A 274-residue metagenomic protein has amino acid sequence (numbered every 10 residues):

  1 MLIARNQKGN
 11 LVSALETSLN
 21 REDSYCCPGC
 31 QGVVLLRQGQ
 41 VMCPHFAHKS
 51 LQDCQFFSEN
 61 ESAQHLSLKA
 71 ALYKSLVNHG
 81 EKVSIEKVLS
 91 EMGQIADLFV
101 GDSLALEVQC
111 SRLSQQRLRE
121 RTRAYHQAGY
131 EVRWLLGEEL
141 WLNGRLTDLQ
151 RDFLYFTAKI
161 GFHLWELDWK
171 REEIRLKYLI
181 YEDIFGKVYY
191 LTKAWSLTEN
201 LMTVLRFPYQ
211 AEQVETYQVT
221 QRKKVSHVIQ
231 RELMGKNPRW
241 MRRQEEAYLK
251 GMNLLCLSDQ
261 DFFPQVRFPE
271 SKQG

Functional and structural regions predicted by a protein language model:
M1-L76: N-terminal cysteine/histidine-rich coordination modules
N10-V12, F153-G274: Non-catalytic C-terminal interaction segments of nucleic acid-processing enzymes
L72, L98-S114, Y125: Conserved catalytic cores of phosphodiester-cleaving nucleases, focusing on short active-site segments
Y73-M92, L98-G101: A short acidic/basic microdomain associated with nuclease active sites
I85, A105-Q109, W134: Short catalytic-loop micro-motif centered on adjacent basic/acidic residues
E91-L98, E139-D148: Beta-rich nucleic-acid/ligand-interaction surfaces
V100-S103, T122-G129, Q150-T157: Short, surface-exposed basic-aromatic patches at helix termini and helix-loop junctions that form
L113-L136, W141, T147: Basic, amphipathic alpha-helical patches used to engage nucleic acids or provide basic targeting signals, exemplified
